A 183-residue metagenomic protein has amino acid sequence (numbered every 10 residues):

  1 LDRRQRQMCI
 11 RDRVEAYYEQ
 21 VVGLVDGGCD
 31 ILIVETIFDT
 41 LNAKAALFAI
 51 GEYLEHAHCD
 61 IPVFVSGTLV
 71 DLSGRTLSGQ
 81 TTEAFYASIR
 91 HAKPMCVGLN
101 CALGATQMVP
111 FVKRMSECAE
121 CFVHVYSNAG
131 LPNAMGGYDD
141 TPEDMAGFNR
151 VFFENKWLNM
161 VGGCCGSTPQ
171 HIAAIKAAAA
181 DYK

Functional and structural regions predicted by a protein language model:
L1-I10: Single conserved hydrophobic/aromatic residue that forms the stacking wall/gate of nucleotide- or nucleobase-binding
R3, C29, I37-D39, V63-L72 (+3 more regions): Active-site beta-loop-alpha junctions enriched in small/polar residues
R11-L24, Q80-A84, D144-G147: Active-site glycine-rich loop that binds ribose-phosphate moieties when present
R11-Y18, E55-T68: Acidic, His- and aromatic-enriched active-site or binding-groove loops in soluble protein domains that engage sugars
E15-G23, G27-E52: Internal active-site segments that recognize and position negatively charged phosphoryl groups and nucleotide moieties
D26-E35, H56-D60, M160-C164: Flexible, glycine/charged-enriched surface loops at secondary-structure junctions
I37-C59, L103-A119, S167-A178: Active-site-adjacent beta->alpha loops and helix N-cap segments on the catalytic face of soluble alpha/beta enzymes
V70-M160, A174-K183: Catalytic-face loop-and-helix region of soluble metabolic enzyme cores
